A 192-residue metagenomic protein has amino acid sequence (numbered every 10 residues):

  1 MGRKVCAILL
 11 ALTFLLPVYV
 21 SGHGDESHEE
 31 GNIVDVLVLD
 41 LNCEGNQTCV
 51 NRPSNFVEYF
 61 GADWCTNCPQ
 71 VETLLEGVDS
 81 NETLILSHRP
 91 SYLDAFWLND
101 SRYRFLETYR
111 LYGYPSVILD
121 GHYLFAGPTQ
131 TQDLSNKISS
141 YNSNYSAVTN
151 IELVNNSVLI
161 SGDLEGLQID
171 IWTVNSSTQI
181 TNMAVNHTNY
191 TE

Functional and structural regions predicted by a protein language model:
M1-V57, C65-N67, V117: Secretory targeting signatures
E26, R52, E76, L84-W97 (+1 more regions): Domain-level signature for proteins that mediate thiol-based redox and metal-cofactor handling
V38, C43-E44, S54-N55, G61-T83 (+2 more regions): Typically the conserved alpha-helix immediately C-terminal to a functionally engaged Cys/Sec in thioredoxin-like
T48, G77-V78, L106-Y109: Structural motif
Y59-D63, H88-S91, D120-H122: Active-site-proximal beta-strand/loop segments in catalytic clefts of secreted hydrolases
S87, F96-Y112, S116-H122, G127-E192: Short, conserved sequence motifs used for protein processing/export or organelle targeting and for catalysis
